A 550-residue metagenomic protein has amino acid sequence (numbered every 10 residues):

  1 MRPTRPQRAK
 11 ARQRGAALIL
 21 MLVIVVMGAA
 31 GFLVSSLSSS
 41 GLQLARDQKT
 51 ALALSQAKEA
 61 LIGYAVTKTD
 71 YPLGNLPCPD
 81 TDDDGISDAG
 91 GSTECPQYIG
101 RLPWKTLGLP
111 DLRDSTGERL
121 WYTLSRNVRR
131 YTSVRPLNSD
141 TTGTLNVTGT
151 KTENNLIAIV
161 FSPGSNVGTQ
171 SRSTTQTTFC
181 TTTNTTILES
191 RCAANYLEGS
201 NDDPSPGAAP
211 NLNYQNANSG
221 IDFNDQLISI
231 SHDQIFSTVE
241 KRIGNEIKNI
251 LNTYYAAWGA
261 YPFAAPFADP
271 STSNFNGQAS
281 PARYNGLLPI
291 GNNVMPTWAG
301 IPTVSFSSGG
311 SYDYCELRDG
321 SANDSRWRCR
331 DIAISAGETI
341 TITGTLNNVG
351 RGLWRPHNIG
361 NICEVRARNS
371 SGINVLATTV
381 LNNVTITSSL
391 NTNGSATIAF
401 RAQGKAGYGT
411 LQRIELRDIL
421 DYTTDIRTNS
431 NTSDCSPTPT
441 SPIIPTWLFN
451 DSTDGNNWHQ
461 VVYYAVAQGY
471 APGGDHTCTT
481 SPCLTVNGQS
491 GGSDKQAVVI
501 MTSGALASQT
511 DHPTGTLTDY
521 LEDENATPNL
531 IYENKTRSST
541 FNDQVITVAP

Functional and structural regions predicted by a protein language model:
R2, R8-S38: N-terminal single-pass transmembrane signal-anchor helix
R2-P3, R8-R12, S335, G344-T345 (+4 more regions): Intrinsically disordered, compositionally biased low-complexity regions
G31-I334, T397-P550: N-terminal pilin/flagellin-like segments and related low-complexity appendage regions
S308, D319, S325, A336-C363 (+1 more regions): A short beta-strand element within beta-rich, extracytoplasmic domains of secreted/secretory-pathway proteins
H357-V375, R413: Short, surface-exposed beta-strand/strand-loop-strand elements in extracellular ectodomains
S370-N393: Extracellular carbohydrate recognition and processing domains and analogous Trp-centered ligand-binding platforms
